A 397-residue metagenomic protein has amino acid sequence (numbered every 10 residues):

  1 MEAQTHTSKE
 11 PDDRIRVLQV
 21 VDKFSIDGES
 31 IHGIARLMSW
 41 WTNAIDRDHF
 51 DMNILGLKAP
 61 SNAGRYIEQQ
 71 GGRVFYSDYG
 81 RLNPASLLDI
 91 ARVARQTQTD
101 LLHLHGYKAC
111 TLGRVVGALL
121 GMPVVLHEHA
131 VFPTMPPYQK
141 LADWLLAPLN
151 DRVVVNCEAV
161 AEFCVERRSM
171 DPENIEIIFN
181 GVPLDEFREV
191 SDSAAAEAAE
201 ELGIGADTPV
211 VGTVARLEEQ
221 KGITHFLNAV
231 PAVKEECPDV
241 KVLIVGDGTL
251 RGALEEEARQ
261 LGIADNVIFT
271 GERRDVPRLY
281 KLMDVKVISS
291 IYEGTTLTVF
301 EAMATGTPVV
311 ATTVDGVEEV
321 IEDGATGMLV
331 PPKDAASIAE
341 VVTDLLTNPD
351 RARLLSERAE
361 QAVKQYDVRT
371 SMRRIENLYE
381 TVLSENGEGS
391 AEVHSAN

Functional and structural regions predicted by a protein language model:
A3, R188-I204, E388, E392: A short helix/loop element that forms part of the nucleotide-sugar donor recognition site in Leloir-type
S30-W40, P209, T213-E235, T249-E256 (+3 more regions): A conserved mid-protein helix/loop that constitutes part of the nucleotide-sugar donor-binding site
L55-G56, P308-A311, I321: Short hydrophobic beta-strand element within catalytic cores of glycosyltransferases and related nucleotide-activated
V125-V154, E162: A conserved, positively charged/aromatic
N150-I177, V182-R188: A short, active-site helix/loop in glycosyltransferases that binds the activated sugar's phosphate group
E197, S337, D344, R351-Q365 (+1 more regions): A short, well-ordered alpha-helix in the C-terminal region of glycosyltransferases
E272, I291: Aromatic "clamp/platform" in nucleotide-sugar-dependent glycosyltransferases that forms part of the donor/acceptor
D323-G324, M328-A335, D344-D350: Conserved acidic donor-binding segment of nucleotide-sugar-dependent glycosyltransferases
